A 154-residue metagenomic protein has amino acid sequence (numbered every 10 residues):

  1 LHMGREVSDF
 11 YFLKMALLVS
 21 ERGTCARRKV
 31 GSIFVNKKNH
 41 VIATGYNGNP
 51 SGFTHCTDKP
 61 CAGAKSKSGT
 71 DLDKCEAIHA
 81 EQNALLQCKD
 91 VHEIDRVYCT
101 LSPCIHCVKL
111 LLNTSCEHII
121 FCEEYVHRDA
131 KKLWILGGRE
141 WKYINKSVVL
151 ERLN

Functional and structural regions predicted by a protein language model:
L1-N154: Zinc-dependent deaminase catalytic domain
